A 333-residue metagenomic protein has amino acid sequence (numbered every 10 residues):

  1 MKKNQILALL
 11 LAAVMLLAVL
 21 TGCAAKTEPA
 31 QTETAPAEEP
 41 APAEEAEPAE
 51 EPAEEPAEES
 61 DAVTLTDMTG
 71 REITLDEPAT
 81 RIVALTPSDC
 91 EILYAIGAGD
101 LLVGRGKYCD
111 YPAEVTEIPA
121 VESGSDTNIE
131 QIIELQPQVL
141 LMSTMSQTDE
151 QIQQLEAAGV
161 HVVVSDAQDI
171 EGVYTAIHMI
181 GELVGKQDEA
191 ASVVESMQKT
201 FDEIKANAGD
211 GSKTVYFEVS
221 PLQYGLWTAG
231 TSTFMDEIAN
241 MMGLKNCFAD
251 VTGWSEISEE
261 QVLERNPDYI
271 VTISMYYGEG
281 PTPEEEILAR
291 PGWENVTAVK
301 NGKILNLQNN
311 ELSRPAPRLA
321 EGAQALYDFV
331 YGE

Functional and structural regions predicted by a protein language model:
N4-L7, L11, G22-S88, Q187-Y216 (+2 more regions): Bacterial Sec-exported substrate-binding components of ABC uptake systems
L17-L20: Bacterial Sec-type N-terminal signal peptides, specifically the leucine/valine-rich hydrophobic h-region
D67-G70, P119-E130, V251-E259: Short helix-initiation/N-cap motifs at beta->coil->alpha
R81-L135, V139-M145: A short, structured surface patch at a secondary-structure boundary
Y108-Y111, W227-W254: Alpha-helical, coiled-coil/dimerization segments enriched in small aliphatic residues
I129-P137, A157, S258-N266: Short helices/loops that flank or line small-molecule/ion binding pockets
T148-E150, V163-M179, S212-F234, G278-P281: Extracytoplasmic ligand-binding site segments that recognize negatively charged/polar headgroups
G172-T175, E182, A191, E195 (+2 more regions): Structured C-terminal subdomain patch of bacterial secreted/periplasmic proteins
